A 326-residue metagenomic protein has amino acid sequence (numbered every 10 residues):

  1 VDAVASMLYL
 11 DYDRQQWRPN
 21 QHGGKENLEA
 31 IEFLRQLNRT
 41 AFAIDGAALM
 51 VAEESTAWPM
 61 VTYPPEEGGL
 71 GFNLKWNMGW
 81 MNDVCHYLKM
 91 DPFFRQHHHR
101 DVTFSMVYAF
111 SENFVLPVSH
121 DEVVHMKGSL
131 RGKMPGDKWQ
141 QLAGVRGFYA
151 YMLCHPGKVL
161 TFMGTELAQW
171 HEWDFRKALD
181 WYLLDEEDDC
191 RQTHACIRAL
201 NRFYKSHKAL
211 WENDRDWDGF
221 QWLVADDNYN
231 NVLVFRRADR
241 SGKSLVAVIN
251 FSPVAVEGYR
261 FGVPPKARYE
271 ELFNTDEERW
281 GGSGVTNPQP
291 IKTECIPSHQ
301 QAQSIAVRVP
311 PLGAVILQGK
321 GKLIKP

Functional and structural regions predicted by a protein language model:
V1-D13, V51-A52: Active-site groove signature of glycoside hydrolases
D2, A48, R240-S241, F251 (+1 more regions): Conserved beta-strand->loop/alpha-helix structural units within folded catalytic cores of enzymes with alpha/beta
Q15-K177, K205-F261, P265-D276, S283-G284: Conserved alpha/beta catalytic core and glycan-binding cleft of carbohydrate-active enzymes
E26-R35, Q140-A143, D188-A195, P297-Q303: Aromatic- and glycine-enriched glycan-recognition loops and surfaces that form the carbohydrate-binding subsites
W181-D189: Short histidine-centered catalytic/ligand-binding loop motif
D188-L210: Catalytic cores of secreted or luminal carbohydrate-active enzymes
P288-P326: C-terminal beta-strand-rich structural cap/linker in extracellular carbohydrate-active enzymes
